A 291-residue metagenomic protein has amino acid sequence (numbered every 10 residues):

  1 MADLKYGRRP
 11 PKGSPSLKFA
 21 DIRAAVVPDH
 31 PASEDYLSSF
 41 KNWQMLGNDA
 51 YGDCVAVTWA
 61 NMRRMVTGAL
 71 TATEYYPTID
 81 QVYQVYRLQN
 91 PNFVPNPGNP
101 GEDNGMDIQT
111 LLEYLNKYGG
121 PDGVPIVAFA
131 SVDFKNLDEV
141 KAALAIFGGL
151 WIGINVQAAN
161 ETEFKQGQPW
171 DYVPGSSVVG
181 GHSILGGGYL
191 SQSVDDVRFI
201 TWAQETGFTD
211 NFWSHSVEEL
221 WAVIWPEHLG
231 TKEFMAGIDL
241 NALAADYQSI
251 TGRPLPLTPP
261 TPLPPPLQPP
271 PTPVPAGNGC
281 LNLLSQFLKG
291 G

Functional and structural regions predicted by a protein language model:
M1-A276, L283-G291: Catalytic-core signature of thiol
